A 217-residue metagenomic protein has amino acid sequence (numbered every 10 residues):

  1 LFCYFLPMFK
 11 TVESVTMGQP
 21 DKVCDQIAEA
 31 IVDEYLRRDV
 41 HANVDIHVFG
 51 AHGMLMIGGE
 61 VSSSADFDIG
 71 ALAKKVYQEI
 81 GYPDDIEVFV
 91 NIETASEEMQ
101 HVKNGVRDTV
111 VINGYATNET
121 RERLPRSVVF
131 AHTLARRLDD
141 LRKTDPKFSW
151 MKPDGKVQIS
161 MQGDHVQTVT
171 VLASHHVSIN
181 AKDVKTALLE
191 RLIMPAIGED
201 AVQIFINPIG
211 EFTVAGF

Functional and structural regions predicted by a protein language model:
P7-D45, G50-A51, D145: N-terminal, positively charged regions that mediate nucleic acid binding
T11, V15, H52-M54, A71 (+2 more regions): Glycine-rich, mobile lid/loop segments that gate access to catalytic sites or pores
K22, S63, N118: Short, electropositive, low-hydrophobicity segments enriched in small/polar residues
D45-S63: Short, charge-patterned binding micro-sites
V61-L72: Short, structured active-site "lid" loops
